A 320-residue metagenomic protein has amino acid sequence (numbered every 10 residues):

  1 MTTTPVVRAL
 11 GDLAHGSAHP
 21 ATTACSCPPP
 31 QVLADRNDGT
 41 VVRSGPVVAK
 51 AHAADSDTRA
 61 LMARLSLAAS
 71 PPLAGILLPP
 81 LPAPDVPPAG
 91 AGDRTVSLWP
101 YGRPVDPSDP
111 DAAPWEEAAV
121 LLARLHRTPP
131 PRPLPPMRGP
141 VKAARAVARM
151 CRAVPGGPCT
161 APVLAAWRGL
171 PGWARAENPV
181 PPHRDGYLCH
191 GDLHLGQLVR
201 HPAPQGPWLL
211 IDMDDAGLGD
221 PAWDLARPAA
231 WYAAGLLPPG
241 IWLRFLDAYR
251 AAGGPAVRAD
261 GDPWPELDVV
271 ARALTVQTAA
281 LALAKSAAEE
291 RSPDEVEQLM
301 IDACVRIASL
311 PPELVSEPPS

Functional and structural regions predicted by a protein language model:
M1-P80, H201-A203, P319-S320: Conserved NTP-binding catalytic cores of kinases and kinase-like/nucleotidyltransferase enzymes across multiple kinase
P29-A49, R175-L225, G235: Active-site acidic catalytic loop and adjacent metal/ATP-binding pocket of ATP-dependent phosphoryl transfer enzymes
V48-D93, P100-R103, S108-R124: A conserved alpha-helical element in kinase catalytic cores
A69, H126-P130, A233, G253: Protein kinase-like catalytic domain
D106-A165, R184-G186, L218, L299: A cross-family kinase active-site recognition segment
R149-V154, P158-C159, T278-S320: ATP/Mg2+ or Mg2+-diphosphate-binding catalytic cores that bind nucleotide phosphates or diphosphates via glycine-rich
A222-P255, R272-E290: Active-site activation/catalytic loop segments of kinase-like enzymes and analogous catalytic loops in related
V257-A271: All-alpha amphipathic helical-bundle segments outside canonical DNA-binding/catalytic cores that form hydrophobic
